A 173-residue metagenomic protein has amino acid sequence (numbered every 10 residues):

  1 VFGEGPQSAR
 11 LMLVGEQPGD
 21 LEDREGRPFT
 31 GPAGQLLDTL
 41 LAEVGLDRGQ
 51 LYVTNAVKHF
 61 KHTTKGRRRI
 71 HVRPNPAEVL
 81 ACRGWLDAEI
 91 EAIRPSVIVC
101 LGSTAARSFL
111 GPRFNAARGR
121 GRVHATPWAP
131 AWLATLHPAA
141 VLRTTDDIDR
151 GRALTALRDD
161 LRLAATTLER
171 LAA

Functional and structural regions predicted by a protein language model:
V1-A173: A polyanion-binding, active-site-adjacent surface
